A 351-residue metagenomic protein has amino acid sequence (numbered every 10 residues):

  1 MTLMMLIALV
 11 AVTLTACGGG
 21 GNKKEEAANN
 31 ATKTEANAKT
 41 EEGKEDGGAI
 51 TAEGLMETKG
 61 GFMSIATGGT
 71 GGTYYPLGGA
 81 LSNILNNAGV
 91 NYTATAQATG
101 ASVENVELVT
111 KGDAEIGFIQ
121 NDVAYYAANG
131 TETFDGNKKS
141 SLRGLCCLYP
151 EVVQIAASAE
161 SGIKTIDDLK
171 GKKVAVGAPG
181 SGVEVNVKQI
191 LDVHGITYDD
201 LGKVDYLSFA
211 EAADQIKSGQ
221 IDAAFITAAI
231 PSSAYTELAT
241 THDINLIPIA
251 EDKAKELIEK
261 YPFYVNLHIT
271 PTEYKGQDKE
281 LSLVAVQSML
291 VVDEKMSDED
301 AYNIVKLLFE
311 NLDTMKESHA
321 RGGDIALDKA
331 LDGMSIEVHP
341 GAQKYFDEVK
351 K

Functional and structural regions predicted by a protein language model:
T13-A16: C-terminal motif of bacterial Sec signal peptides marking the signal peptidase cleavage site
G18-N22: Bacterial signal peptide processing site
K23-I65, E160-K173, T240, P340-Q343 (+1 more regions): Immediate post-signal peptide segment of exported/extracytoplasmic ligand-binding proteins
G60-A88, Y92, A96, P150-S218 (+2 more regions): Bilobed "Venus flytrap"/periplasmic-binding protein-like clamshell domains and structurally analogous long
G79-N83, T95-G136, I155, A210-Q215 (+1 more regions): Pocket-flanking alpha-helical
D135-L148, E273-S282: A structural signal for short loop-to-beta-strand junctions that line the ligand-binding cleft of periplasmic/secreted
V152-I163, L257-P262, V286-E299: A bilobed periplasmic-binding-protein/Venus flytrap-type ligand-binding module shared by bacterial periplasmic
V204, E211, S218, A228-L246 (+2 more regions): An extracytoplasmic/periplasmic, membrane-proximal ligand-sensing/linker region
